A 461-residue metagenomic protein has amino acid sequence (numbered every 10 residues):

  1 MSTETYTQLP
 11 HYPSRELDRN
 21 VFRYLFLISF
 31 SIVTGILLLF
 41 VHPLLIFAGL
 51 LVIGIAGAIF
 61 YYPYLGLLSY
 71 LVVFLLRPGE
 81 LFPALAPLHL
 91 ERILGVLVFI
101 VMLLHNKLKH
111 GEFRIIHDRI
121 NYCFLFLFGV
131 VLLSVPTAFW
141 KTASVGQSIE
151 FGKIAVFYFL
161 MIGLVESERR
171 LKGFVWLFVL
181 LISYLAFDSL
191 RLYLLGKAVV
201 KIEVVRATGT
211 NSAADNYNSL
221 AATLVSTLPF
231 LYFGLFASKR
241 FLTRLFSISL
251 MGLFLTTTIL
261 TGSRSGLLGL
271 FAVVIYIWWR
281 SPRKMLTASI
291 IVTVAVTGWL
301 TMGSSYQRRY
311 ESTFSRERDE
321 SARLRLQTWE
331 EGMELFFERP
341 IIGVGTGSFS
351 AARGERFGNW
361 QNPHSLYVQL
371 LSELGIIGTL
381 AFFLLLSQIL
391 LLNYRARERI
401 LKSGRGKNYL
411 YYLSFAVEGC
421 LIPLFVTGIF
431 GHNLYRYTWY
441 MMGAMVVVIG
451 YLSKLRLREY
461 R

Functional and structural regions predicted by a protein language model:
M1-V21, L25-I36, L51-A58, F99 (+9 more regions): Alpha-helical transmembrane segments of multi-pass inner-membrane proteins
L39-V41, P83-L85, P136-V145, I259-L260 (+1 more regions): Membrane-interface helix caps and helix-loop-helix hairpins in membrane proteins
V41-L45, A86-I93, Q147, S212-S226 (+4 more regions): Membrane-interface micro-motifs in multi-pass membrane enzymes
G54-Q147, G152: N-terminal hydrophobic segments of proteins, predominantly signal-anchor/transmembrane helices of inner/organellar
K107-R114, G163-F174, A237-L242, G450-R461: Membrane-interface junctions at the ends of membrane-embedded or membrane-associated helices
V199, N211, F314-E330, E334-L374 (+1 more regions): Long extracytoplasmic/lumenal interhelical loops at the membrane interface of multi-pass membrane proteins
G375-S387: Hydrophobic alpha-helical transmembrane segments
Y394-F430: Loop-to-helix entry and N-terminal half of a specific, functionally important transmembrane alpha helix in multi-pass
